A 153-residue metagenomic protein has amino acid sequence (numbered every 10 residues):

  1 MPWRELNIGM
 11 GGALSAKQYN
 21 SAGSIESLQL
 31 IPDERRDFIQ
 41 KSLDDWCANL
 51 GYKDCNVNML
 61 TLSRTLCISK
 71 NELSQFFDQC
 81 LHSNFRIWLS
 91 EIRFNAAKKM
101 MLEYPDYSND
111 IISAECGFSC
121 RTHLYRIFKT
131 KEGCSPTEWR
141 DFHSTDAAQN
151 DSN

Functional and structural regions predicted by a protein language model:
P2-Y107, I111, E138, T145-A147: Membrane-proximal linker segments that couple transmembrane helices to downstream signaling/catalytic modules
I8, S152-N153: Intrinsically disordered, low-complexity protein-interaction/activation regions
I68, F118-S119: The short coil/loop that forms the "turn" connecting the two helices of the helix-turn-helix
L73, H123-L124, F128: Short hydrophobic/aromatic patch on the recognition helix
D110, C120-R121: Short, polar N-cap/turn motifs at the start of nucleic acid-interacting alpha helices
A114: Cysteine protease catalytic core and zymogen-processing segment of caspase-like enzymes
F118, F128-K129: Conserved acetyl-CoA-binding loop of GNAT-fold acetyltransferases
